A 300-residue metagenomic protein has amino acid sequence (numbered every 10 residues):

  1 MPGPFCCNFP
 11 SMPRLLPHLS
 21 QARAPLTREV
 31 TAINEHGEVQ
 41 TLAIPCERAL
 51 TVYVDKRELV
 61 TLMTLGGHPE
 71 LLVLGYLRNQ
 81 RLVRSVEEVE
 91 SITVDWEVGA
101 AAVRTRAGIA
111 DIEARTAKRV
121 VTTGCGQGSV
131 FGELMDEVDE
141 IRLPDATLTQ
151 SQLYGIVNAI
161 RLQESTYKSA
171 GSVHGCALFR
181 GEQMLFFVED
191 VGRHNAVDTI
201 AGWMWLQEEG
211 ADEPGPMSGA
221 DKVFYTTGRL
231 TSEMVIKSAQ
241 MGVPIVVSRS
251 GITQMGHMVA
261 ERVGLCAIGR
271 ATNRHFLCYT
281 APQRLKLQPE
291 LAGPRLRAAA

Functional and structural regions predicted by a protein language model:
C6-C7: Cysteine-centered motifs
P13-G175, F179-R180, L185-F187: Intrinsically disordered, low-complexity regions enriched in acidic/Ser/Thr/Pro/Gln residues
M184, E189-A196: Positively charged, proline/Ser/Thr-rich regional signature most characteristic of the Rhodanese/CDC25-like
R193-E290: Feature captures the catalytic cores and cofactor-binding loops of soluble hydro-lyases/lyases that act on carboxylate
A298-A300: Active-site/ligand-binding-proximal alpha/beta "capping" segment
